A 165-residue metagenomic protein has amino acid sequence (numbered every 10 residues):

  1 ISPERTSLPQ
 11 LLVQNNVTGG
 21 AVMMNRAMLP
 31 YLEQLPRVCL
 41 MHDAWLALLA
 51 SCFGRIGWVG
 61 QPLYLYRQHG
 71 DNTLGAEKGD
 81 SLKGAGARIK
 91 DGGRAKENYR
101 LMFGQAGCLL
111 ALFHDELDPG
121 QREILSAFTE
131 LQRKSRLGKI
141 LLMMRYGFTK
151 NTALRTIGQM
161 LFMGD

Functional and structural regions predicted by a protein language model:
S2-G79: Conserved nucleotide-sugar donor-binding catalytic segment
V38-C39, R67-D165: C-terminal subregions of glycosyltransferases and related glycan-biosynthesis enzymes
